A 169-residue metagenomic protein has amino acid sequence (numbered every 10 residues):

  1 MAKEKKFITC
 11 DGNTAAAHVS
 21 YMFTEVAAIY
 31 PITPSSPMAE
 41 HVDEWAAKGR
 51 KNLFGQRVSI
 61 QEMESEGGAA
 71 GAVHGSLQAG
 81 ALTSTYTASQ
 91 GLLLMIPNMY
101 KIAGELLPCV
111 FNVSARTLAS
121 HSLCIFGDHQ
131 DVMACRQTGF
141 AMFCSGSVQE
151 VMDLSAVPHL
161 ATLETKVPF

Functional and structural regions predicted by a protein language model:
M1-A134, G139, A156: Thiamine diphosphate
C144-F169: Structural signature of the thiamine diphosphate
